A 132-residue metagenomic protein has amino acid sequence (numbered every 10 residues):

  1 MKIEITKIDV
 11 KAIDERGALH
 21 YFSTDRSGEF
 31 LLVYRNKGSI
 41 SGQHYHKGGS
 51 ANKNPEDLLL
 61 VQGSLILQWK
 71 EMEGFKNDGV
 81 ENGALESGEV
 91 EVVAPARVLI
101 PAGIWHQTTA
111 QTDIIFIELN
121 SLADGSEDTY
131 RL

Functional and structural regions predicted by a protein language model:
M1-E4, F75-N77, N82, W105-L132: Double-stranded beta-helix
M1-L32: A short, N-terminal "cap"/entry segment at the start of jelly-roll beta-barrel domains of the cupin/DSBH fold
A12, L32-N54, G74: Conserved short histidine dyad/triad with adjacent acidic residue
L19, Q43, L67-Q68, V98-I100 (+2 more regions): Short beta-strand His + acidic residue motifs that chelate non-heme Fe in jelly-roll/DSBH and cupin folds
G28-E29, N54-D57, I114: Short, surface-exposed beta-edge/turn micro-motifs
G49-L60, V90, V98, T108: His/acidic/aromatic-lined binding-pocket segments of jelly-roll/cupin-type domains and related regulatory beta-sandwich
K53-F75: Glycine- and acidic-residue-biased ligand/ion/polar-headgroup-sensing regions
M72-A102: Short acidic-glycine-tyrosine-enriched beta hairpin
